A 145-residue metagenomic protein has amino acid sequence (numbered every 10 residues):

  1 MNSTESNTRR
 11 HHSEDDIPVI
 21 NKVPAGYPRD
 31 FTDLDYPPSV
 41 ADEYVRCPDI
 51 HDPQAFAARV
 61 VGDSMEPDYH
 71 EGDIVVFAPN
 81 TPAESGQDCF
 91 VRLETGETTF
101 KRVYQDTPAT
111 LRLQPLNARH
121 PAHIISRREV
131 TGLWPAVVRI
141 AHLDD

Functional and structural regions predicted by a protein language model:
M1-E71, L133, V138-D145: Short, positionally conserved secondary-structure boundary motifs
R29-T32, Y36, P48-I125: Feature for secretory/organellar precursors and membrane-associated catalytic proteins
R128-T131: Extended Gly/Ser/Thr-rich low-complexity repeat segments, especially those forming or decorating extracellular
